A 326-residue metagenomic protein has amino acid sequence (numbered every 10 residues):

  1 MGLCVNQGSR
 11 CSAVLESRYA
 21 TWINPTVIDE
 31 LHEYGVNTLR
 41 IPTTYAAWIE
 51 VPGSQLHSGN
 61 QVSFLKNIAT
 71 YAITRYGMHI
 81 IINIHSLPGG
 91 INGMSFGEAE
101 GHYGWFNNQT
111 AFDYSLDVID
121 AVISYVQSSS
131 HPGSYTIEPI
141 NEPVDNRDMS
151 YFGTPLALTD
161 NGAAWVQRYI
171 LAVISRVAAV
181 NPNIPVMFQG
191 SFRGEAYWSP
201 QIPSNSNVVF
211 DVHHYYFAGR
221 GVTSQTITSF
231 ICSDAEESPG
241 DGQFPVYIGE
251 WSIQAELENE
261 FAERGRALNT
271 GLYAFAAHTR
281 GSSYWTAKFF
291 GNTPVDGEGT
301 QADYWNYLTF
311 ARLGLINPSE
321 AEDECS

Functional and structural regions predicted by a protein language model:
M1, I91-A99: Short, flexible, mixed-charge acidic loops at enzyme active sites
M1-S12: N-terminal small/glycine-rich loop or linker at the start of catalytic domains across soluble metabolic enzymes
S12-L39, I49, G53-S86, F96-T136 (+1 more regions): An active-site-proximal structural segment forming one wall of the substrate-binding cleft that immediately precedes
P42-T44, H85-N92, F192, W285-G291: Short, solvent-exposed turn/loop segments enriched in Gly/Ser/Thr/Pro and often Arg
V51-P52, I91-G93, M149-S150, G221-V222: Short, solvent-exposed loop/turn and secondary-structure capping segments
D117, S124, S128-T136, E142-A277: Extracellular glycoside hydrolase catalytic/binding regions
P239-C325: Substrate-binding cleft of secreted/luminal carbohydrate-active enzymes
